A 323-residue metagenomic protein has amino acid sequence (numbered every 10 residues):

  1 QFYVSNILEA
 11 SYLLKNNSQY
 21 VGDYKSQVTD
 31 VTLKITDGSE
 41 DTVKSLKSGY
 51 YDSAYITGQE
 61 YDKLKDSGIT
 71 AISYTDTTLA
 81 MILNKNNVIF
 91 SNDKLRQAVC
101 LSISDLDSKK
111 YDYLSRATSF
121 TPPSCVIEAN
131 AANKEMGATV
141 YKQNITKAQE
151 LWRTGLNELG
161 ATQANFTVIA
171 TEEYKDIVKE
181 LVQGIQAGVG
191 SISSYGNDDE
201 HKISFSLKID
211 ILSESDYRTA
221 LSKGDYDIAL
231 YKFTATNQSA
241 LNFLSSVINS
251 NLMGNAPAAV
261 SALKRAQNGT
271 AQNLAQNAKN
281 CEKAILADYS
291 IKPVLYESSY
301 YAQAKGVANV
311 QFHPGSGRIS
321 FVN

Functional and structural regions predicted by a protein language model:
Q1-G38, D62-T77: Aromatic-rich, solvent-exposed beta-strand/loop patch
L8-E9, R153-K232: Ligand/substrate-recognition segments at binding pockets and active sites
Y51-T57, D227-K232: Paired acidic/hydrophobic, glycine-rich loop segments that form the ligand-binding mouth/hinge of periplasmic-binding
I69-K85, I248-A262: Periplasmic-binding protein-like
N86-A129, I177, E282-L295: Periplasmic-binding protein-like
D112, V140, H201-Y217, L241-A308 (+1 more regions): Extracytoplasmic/peripheral linker and loop segments enriched in polar/acidic and small residues with frequent Thr/Pro
L114-G155, K175-D176: Structural transition elements
A148-E150, K305-N323: Tryptophan-rich aromatic "cage" segments
